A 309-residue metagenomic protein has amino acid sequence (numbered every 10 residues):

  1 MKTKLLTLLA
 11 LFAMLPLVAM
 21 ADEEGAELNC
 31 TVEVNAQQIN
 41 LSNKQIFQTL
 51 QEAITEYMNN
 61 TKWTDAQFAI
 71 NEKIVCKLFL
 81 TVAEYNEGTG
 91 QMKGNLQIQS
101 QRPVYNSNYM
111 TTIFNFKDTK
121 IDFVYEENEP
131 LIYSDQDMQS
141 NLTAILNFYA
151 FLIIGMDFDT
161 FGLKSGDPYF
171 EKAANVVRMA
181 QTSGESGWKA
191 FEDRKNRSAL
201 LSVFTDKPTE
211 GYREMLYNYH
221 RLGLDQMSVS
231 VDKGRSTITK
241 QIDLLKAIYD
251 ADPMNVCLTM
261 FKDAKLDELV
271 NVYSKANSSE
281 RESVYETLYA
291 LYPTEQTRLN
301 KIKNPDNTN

Functional and structural regions predicted by a protein language model:
M1-L5: Positively charged n-region of N-terminal signal peptides that target proteins for export
T7-P16: Bacterial N-terminal signal peptides
E23-K93, V104-N106: Start-of-domain marker
E33, H220-N309: A cross-kingdom marker for long, charged
Q37-K44, I132-S140, D250: Second-shell loop/turn segments in exported
T55-W63, G155-F158, V270, S274: Sec-exported extracytoplasmic/periplasmic mature domains
G88-S202: Acidic/His-rich structured neighborhood in mature extracellular/periplasmic domains
G162-L258: Flexible, glycine-rich surface segments
